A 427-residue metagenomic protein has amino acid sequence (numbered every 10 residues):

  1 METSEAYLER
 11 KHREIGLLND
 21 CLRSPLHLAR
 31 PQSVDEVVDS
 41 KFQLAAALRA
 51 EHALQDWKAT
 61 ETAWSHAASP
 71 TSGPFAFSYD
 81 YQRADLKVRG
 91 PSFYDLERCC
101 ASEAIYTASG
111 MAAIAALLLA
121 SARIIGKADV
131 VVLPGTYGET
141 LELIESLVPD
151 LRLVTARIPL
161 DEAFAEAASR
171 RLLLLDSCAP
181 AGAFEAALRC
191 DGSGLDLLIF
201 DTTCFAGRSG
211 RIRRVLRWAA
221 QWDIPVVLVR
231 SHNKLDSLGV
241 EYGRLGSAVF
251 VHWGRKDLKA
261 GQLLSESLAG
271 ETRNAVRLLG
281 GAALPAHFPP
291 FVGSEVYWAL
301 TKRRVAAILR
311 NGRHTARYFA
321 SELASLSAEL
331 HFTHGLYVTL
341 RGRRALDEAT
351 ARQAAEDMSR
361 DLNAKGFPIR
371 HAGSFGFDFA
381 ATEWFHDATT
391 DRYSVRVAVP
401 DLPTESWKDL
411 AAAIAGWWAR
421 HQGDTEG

Functional and structural regions predicted by a protein language model:
M1-P149, T301, A320-E322: Conserved N-terminal alpha-helix of the aminotransferase class I/II PLP-enzyme fold
R10, D35-D39, L44, L48 (+4 more regions): Active-site C-terminal subdomain of aminotransferase-like
Y106, L133, L175-S177, F200-A206 (+3 more regions): Glycine- and other small-residue-rich loops at beta-strand/loop junctions that grip anionic moieties
A115-A120, G138-S146, F184-A187, R208-R214 (+3 more regions): A short acidic (Asp/Glu
V132-T136, L175-A179, D201-C204, R341-R343 (+1 more regions): Structural motif
S146, D150-I158: A glycine-rich helix N-cap at a beta->alpha junction
T155-P225, S231-L235: Active-site phosphate-binding strand-loop segment of PLP-dependent enzymes
R317, S406-D409: Active-site glycine/GP-rich loop and adjacent strand/helix microenvironment that borders small-molecule binding pockets
